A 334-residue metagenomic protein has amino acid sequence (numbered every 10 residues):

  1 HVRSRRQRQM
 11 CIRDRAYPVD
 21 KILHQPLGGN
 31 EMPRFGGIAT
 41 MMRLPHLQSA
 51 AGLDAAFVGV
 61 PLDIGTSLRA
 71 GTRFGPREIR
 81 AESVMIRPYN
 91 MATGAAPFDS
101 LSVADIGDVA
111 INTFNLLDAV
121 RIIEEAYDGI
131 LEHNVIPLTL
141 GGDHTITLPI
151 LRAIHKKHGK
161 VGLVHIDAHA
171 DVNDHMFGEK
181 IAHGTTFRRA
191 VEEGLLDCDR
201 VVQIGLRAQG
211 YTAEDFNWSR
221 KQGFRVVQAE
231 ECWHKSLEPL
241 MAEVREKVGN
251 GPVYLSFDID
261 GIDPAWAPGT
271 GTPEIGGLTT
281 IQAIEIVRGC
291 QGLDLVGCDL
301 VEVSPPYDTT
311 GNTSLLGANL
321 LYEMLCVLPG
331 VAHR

Functional and structural regions predicted by a protein language model:
H1-I12: Single conserved hydrophobic/aromatic residue that forms the stacking wall/gate of nucleotide- or nucleobase-binding
R15-R334: Conserved alpha-helical scaffold segments that buttress catalytic/binding sites
